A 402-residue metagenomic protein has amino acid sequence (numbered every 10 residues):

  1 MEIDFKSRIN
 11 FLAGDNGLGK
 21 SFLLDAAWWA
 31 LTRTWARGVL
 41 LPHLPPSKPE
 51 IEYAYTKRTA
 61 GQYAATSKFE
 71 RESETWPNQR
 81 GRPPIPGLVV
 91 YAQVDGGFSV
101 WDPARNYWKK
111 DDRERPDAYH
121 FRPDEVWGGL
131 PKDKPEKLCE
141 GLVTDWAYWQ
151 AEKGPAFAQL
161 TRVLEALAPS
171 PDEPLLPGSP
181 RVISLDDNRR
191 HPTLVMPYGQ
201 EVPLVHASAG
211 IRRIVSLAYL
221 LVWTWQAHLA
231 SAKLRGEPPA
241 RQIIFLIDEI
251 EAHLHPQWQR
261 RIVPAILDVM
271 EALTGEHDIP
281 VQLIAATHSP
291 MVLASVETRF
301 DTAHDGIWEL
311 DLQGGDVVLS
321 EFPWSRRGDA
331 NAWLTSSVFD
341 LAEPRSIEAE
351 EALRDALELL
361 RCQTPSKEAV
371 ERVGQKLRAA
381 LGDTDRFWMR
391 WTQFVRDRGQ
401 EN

Functional and structural regions predicted by a protein language model:
M1-A36, P192-S337: Switch/communication elements of ASCE P-loop NTPase nucleotide-binding domains
D4-I9, T298-T302, D311-N402: Acidic, Mg2+-coordinating catalytic modules of nucleic-acid enzymes
K6, A13, L24-N78, P83: Conserved P-loop NTP-binding catalytic core
P42-S47, A230-R241, E348-D355: Short alpha-helical "patches" and their helix-cap loops
H43-P45, N78-G87, A207, G275-H277 (+1 more regions): A general structural signal for short secondary-structure junctions and capping/turn motifs
P46-S67, R190-Y198, D305-D311, D355-E358: Short polybasic amphipathic segments
R71-P171, N331-V338, A342-P344, E348-L357: Coupling/switch segment of ABC-type P-loop NTPase heads
A118-I244: Extended helical coiled-coil dimerization/tether regions that scaffold and oligomerize large DNA-maintenance assemblies
